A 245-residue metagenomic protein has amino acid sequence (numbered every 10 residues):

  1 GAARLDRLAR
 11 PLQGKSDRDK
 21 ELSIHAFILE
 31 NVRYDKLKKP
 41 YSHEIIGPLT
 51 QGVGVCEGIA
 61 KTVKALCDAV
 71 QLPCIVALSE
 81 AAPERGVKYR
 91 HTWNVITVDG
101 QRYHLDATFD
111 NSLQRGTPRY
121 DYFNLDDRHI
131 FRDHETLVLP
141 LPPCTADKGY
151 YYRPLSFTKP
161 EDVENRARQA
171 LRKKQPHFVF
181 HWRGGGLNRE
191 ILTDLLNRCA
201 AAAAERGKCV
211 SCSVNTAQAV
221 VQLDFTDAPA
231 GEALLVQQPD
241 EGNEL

Functional and structural regions predicted by a protein language model:
G1-P48: Secondary-structure boundary elements
K20, V55, I59, L187-L195: Short amphipathic alpha-helical segments
E21-I24, L49-C67: Active-site nucleophilic cysteine motif
H25-L29, K64, T193-A200: Generic solvent-exposed, charged/amphipathic alpha-helical segments that serve as macromolecular interface scaffolds
G47-G52, A81-P83: Conserved short loop/turn motifs at secondary-structure junctions
G58-H129: Hydrophobic/aromatic-rich core segments of domains that either
G116-E244: Low-complexity, Gly/Ser/Thr/Pro-rich intrinsically disordered linker/tail segments
